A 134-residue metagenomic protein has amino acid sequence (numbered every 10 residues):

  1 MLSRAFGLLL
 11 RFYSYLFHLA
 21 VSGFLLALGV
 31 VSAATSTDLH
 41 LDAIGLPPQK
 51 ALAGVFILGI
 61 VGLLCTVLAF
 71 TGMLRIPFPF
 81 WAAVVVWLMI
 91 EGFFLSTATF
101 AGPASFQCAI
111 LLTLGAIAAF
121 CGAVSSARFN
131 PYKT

Functional and structural regions predicted by a protein language model:
M1-L25: Cytosolic juxtamembrane helix and N-cap/initiation of the first transmembrane helix
R11-S14, T113-T134: Membrane-water interface at the C-terminal end of transmembrane alpha helices
F17-I57: Hydrophobic transmembrane helix segments
F24-V31, A83-L95: Aromatic-anchored segments of alpha-helical transmembrane domains
L46-I60, F106-A116: Alpha-helical transmembrane segments of polytopic membrane proteins
I57-L68, F120-V124: Alpha-helical transmembrane segments in multipass membrane proteins, preferentially the mid-helix core
V61-W87: Loop-to-transmembrane helix junctions at the membrane interface
P77, L88-I110: Membrane-helix boundary connector in multi-pass membrane proteins
